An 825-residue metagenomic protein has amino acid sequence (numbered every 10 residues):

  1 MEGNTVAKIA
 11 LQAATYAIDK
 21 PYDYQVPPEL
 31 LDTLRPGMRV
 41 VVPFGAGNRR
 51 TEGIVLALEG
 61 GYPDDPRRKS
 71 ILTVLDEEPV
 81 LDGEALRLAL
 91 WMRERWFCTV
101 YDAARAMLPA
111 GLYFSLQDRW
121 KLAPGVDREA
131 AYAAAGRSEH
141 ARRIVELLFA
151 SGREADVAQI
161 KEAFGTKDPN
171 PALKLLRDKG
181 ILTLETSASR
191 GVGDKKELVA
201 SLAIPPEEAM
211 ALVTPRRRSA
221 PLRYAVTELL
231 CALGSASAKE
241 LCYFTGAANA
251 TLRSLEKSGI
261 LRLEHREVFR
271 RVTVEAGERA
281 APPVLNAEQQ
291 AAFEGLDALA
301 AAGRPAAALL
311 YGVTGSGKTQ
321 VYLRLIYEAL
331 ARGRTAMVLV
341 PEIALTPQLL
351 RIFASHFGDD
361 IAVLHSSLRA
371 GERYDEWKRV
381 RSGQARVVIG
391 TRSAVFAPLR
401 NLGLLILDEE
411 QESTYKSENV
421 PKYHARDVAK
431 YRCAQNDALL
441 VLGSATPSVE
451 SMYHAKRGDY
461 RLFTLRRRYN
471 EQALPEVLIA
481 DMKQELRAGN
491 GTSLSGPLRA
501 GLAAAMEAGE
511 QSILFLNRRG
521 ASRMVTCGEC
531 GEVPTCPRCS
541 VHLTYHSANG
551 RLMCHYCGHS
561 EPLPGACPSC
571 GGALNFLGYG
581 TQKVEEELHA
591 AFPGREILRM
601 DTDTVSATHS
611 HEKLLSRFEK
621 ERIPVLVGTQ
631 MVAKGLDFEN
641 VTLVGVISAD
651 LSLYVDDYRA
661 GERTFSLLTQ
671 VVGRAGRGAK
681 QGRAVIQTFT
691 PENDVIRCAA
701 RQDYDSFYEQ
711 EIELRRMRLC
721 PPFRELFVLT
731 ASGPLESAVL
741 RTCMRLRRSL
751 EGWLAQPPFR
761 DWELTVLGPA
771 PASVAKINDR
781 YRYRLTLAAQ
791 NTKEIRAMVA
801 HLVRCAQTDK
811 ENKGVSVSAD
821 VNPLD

Functional and structural regions predicted by a protein language model:
M1-S444, K456-Q472, T786-A788, K793-D825: Accessory, non-ATPase domains that flank or precede helicase/AAA+ motor cores in DNA-metabolism machines
R39, W762-N791: Short, intrinsically disordered low-complexity segments
F149, G165, A354, A503 (+4 more regions): A general structural signal for alpha-helical elements within enzymatic catalytic domains
T183, L598, W753-A772, K813-V821: Short beta-strand elements
A276-E294, G303-L740, A772-S773, R784-L785 (+1 more regions): Inter-lobe coupling/hinge segments of SF2-like helicase ATPases
S737-G752: Extracytoplasmic/periplasmic
R741, N778, A797-V799: Short conserved micro-motifs at the rims of enzyme active sites and ligand-binding pockets
